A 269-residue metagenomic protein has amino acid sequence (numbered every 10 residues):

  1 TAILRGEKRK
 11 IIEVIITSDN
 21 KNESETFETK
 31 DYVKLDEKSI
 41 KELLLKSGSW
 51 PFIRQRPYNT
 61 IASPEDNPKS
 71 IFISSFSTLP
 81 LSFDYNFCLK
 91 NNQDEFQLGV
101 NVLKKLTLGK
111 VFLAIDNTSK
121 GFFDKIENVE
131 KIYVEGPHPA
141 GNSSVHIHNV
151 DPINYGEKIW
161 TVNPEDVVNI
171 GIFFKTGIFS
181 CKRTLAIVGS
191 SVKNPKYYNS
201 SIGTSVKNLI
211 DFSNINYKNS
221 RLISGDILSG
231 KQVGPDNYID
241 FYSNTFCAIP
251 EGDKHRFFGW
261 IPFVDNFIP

Functional and structural regions predicted by a protein language model:
A2-P269: Buried, small/hydrophobic-residue-enriched core segments of structured protein domains
